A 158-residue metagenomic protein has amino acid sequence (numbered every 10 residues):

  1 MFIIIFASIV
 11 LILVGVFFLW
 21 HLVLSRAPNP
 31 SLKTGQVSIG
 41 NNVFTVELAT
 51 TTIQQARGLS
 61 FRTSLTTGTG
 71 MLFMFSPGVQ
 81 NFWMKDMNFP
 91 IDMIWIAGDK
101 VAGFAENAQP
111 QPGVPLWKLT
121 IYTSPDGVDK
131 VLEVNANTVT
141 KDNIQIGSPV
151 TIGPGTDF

Functional and structural regions predicted by a protein language model:
M1-I12: N-terminal Sec-pathway targeting helices
F2, V16-F158: Compact, glycine-rich, soluble single-domain proteins
